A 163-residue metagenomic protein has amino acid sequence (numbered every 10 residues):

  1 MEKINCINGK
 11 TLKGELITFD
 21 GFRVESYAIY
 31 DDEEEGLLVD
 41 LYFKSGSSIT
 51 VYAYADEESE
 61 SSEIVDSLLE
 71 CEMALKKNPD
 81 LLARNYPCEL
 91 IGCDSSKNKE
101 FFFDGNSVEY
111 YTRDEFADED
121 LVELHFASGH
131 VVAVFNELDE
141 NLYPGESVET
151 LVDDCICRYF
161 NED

Functional and structural regions predicted by a protein language model:
M1-K3, A74: N-terminal short leaders/motifs
K3-L12, C88-E89: Short, charged/polar N-terminal "headpieces" of proteins
N5-N8, V65, C157: Residues marking helix boundaries in flexible regions
R23-T150: Acidic, low-complexity, intrinsically disordered interaction modules
L151-V152, I156: Glutamine-centered polar micro-motif within alpha-helical contexts
F160-D163: Short acidic DE-rich linear segments
